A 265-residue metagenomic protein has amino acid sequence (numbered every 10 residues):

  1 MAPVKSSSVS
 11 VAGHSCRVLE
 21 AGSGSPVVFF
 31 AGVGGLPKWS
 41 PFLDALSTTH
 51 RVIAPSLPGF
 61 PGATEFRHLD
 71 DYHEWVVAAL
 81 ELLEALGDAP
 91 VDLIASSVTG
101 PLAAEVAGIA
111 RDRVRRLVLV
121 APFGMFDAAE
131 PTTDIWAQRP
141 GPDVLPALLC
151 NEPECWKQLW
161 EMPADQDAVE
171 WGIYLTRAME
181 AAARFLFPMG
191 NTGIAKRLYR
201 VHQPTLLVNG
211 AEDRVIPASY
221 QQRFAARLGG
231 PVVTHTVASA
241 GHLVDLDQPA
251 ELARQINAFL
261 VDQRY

Functional and structural regions predicted by a protein language model:
A12-G62: Conserved HGGG/HGGXW glycine-rich cap/lid loop of the alpha/beta-hydrolase fold
F42, Q203, P217-A225: Short alpha-helix in the alpha/beta-hydrolase fold that links the catalytic acid
I53-I94, R254: Active-site loop/oxyanion-hole signature of alpha/beta-hydrolase fold enzymes
A104, G108-I109, R115-P146: Flexible "cap/lid" loop of the alpha/beta hydrolase fold
A128, V144-H202: Conserved alpha/beta-hydrolase catalytic His-Asp/Glu region
V201, L207-N209, D213: Short beta-strand/loop motif that positions the catalytic acidic residue of the alpha/beta-hydrolase fold
E212-I216, H242: Acidic catalytic loop of the alpha/beta-hydrolase fold
A240-P249, A253: Catalytic histidine-centered segment of alpha/beta-hydrolase-like enzymes
